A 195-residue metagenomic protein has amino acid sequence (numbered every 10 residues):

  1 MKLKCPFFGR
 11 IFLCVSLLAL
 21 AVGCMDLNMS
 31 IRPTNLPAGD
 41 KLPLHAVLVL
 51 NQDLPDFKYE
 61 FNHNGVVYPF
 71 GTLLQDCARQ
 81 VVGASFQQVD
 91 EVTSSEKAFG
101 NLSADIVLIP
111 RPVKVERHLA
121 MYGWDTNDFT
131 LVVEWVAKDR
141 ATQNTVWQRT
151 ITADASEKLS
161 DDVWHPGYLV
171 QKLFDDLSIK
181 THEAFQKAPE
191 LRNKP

Functional and structural regions predicted by a protein language model:
K2-L13: Bacterial N-terminal signal peptides that target proteins for export
I11-V22: Bacterial N-terminal signal peptides
G23-V81, Q186-P195: A structural "domain/chain start" motif
C24-L42, D125, D139-P195: C-terminal/domain-edge helix-coil "capping" segments
M25-S30, S94-V146: Surface-exposed short loop/turn segments
N51-D56, R111-R117, T152-D154: Generic short beta-strand segments
F61-P69, M121, S160-Y168: Second-shell loop/turn segments in exported
R79, G83-N101: Short beta-strand->alpha-helix linker/helix-N-cap micro-motif that forms a surface specificity/interaction loop
